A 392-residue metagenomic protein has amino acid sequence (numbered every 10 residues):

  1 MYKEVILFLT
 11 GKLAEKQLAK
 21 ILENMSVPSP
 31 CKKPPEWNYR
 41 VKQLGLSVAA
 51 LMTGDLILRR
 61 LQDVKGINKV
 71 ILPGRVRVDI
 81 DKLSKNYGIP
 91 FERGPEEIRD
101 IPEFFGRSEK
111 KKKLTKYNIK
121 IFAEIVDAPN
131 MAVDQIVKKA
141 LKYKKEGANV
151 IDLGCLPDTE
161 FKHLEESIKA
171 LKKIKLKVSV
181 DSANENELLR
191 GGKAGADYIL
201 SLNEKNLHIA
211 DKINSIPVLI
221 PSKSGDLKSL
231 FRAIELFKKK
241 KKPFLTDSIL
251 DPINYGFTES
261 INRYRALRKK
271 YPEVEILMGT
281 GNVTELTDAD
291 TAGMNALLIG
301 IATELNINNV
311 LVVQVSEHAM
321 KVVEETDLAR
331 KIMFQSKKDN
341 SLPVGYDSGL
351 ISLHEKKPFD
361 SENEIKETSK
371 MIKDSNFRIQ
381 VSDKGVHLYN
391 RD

Functional and structural regions predicted by a protein language model:
M1-N24, E124-D127: N-terminal basic/disordered segments at the start of proteins
L7, L22-M25, I213-N214, L219-S352: Catalytic alpha/beta core domains of metabolic enzymes, predominantly
F8, K12, P28, K32-V78 (+2 more regions): Metallocofactor- and cofactor-centric catalytic cores in central/energy metabolism, strongly enriched
G88, K116-I121, D158-R190, K212-V218 (+2 more regions): Alpha-helix-loop-beta-strand connector modules within alpha/beta enzyme cores
F91-E96, I151-P157, L176-N184, L188 (+3 more regions): Catalytic beta/alpha-barrel core
Y117-K138, S222-D226, V283-A292: Active-site mouth loops of central-metabolism enzymes
M131-Y143, N184, L188, L230 (+1 more regions): Short, acidic/polar
R330-N390: Active-site loops and adjacent core secondary-structure elements that bind or stabilize anionic groups
